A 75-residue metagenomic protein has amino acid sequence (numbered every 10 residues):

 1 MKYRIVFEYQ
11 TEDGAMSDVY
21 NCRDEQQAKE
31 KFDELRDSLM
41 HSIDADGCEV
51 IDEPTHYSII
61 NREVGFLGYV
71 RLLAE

Functional and structural regions predicted by a protein language model:
M1-M16: Short aromatic-glycine-(Arg/Gly/Cys) micro-motifs in beta-strand/loop hairpins
E12-G14, Q27, V64-F66: Generic "edge-of-domain/loop-turn" microfeature
R23-D46: A short, charged, amphipathic alpha-helix used as a generic interaction element across diverse proteins
S38-E75: Short, mixed-charge low-complexity intrinsically disordered segments
